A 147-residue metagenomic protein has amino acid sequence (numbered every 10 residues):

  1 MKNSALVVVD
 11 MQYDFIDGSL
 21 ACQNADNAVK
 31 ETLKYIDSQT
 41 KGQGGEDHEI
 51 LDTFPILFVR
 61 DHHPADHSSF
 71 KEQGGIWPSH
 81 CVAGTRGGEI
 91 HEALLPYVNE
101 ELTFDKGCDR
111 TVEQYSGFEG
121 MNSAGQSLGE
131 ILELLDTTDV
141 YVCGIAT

Functional and structural regions predicted by a protein language model:
M1-C108, T138: Active-site acidic carboxylates
H63, A146-T147: Gly/Ser/Thr-rich loops at beta-strand to alpha-helix junctions that form or flank small-molecule/cofactor-binding
H91-I145: Internal catalytic-core helix/loop-beta-alpha segment that presents or stabilizes conserved functional determinants
